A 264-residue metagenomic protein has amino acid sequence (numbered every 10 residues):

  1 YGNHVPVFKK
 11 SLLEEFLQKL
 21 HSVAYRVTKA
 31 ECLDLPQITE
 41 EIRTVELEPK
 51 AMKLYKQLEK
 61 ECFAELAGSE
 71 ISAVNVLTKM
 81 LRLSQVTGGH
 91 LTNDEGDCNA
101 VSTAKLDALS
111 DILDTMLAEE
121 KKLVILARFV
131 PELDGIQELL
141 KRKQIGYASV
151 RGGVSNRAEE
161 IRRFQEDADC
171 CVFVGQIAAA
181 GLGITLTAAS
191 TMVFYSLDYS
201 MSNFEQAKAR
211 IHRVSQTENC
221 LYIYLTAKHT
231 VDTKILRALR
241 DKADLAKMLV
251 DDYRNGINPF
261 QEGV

Functional and structural regions predicted by a protein language model:
Y1-E31, Q216-N219: Conserved P-loop NTPase motor "coupling/switch" region that bridges the ATPase
Y25, R43-V45, A148, V193 (+1 more regions): Hydrophobic/aromatic beta-strand patches that form the interior of the parallel beta-sheet core in alpha/beta enzyme
L33-I184, V250-V264: Conserved Helicase C-terminal RecA-like lobe
I136-E138, I184-A188, E205-Q206, L236-R237: Short amphipathic alpha-helical segments
R151-S155, S196-M201: Short, acidic/turn-prone active-site loops that include or flank metal/cofactor- and phosphate-binding residues
F173, M192-V193, I211: Short, well-ordered beta-strand core segments
I184-L197, L221-Y224: A short beta-strand element within the Helicase C-terminal
Y199-V264: A conserved SF2-helicase RecA2
